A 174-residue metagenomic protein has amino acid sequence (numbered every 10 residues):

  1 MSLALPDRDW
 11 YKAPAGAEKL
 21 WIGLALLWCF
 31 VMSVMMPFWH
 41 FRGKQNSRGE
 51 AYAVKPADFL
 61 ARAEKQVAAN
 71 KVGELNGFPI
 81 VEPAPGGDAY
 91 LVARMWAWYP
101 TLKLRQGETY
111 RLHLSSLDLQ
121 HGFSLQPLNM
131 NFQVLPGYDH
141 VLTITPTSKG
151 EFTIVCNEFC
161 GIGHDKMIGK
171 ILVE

Functional and structural regions predicted by a protein language model:
M1-W96: Extracytoplasmic entry segments of secretory-pathway proteins
L24-N46, L60-N70, F132-E174: Extracellular/periplasmic metallocenter environments
A69-L75, R105-Q106, F123-L125, E151-V155: Short amphipathic alpha-helical surface micro-motifs
V81-P85, R105, L172-E174: Solvent-exposed, well-ordered amphipathic alpha-helical segments that flank/support binding or catalytic loops
A84, R105-T109, P146-K149: A short, structured loop/turn motif at beta-sheet edges
Y90, W96-H140: Mid-length scaffold segments of soluble, non-membrane domains
